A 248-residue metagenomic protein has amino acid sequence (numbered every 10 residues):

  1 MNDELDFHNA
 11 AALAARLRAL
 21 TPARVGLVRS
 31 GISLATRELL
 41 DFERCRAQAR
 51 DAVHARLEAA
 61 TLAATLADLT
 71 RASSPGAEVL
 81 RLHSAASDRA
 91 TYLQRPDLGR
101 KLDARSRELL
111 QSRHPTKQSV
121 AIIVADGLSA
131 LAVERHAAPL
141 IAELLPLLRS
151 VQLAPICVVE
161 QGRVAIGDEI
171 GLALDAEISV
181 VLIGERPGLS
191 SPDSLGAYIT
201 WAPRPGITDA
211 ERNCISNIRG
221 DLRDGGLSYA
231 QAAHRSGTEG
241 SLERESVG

Functional and structural regions predicted by a protein language model:
N2-R100: Active-site loop/lid in soluble adenylation, ligation, and acyl-transfer enzymes
L98-T116: Short, charged beta->alpha transition segments
S119-A132, V180-L182: Short glycine-rich or small-residue beta-strand-to-loop segments that form or flank ligand, phosphate, metal/Fe-S
G127-A132, G162-R163, E185-L189: Gly/Ser/Thr-rich loops at beta-strand to alpha-helix junctions that form or flank small-molecule/cofactor-binding
G127-S150: Conserved nucleotide-cofactor-binding alpha/beta core module
P146-L174: Active-site rim loops that border cofactor/substrate pockets in soluble metabolic enzymes
G171-L182, L189: Hydrophobic alpha-helical bundle architecture
L182-G248: C-terminal functional extensions of proteins
